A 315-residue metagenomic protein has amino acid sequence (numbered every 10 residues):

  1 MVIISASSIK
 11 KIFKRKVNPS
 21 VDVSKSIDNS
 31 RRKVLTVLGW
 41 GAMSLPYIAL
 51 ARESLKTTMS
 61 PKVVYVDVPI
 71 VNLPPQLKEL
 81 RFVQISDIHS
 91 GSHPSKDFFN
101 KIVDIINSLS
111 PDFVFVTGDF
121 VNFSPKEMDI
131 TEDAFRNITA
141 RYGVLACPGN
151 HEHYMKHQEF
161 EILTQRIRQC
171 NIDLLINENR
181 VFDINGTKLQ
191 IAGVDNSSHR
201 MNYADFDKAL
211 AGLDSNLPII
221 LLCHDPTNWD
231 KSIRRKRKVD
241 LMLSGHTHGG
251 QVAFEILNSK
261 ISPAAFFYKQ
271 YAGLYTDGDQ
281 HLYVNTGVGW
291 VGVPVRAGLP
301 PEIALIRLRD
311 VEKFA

Functional and structural regions predicted by a protein language model:
M1-V17: Membrane-embedded alpha-helical segments of integral membrane proteins
I9, F13, P46, R307-D310: C-terminal alpha-helix/helix-terminus motif
K11, P19, W40-Y47, G118-K126: Short N-terminal signal/transit or membrane-insertion segments and the immediately adjacent low-complexity/disordered
R15-P19, K96-F98: Extended hydrophobic/aromatic-rich secondary-structure runs
N18-L45: N-terminal secretory signal peptides and thylakoid transit peptides that target proteins across membranes
T36-N72, S92-P94: Hydrophobic alpha-helical transmembrane segments in integral membrane proteins
V64, L73-A315: Soluble catalytic domains of enzymes that build or remodel membrane lipids, polysaccharides, and related
